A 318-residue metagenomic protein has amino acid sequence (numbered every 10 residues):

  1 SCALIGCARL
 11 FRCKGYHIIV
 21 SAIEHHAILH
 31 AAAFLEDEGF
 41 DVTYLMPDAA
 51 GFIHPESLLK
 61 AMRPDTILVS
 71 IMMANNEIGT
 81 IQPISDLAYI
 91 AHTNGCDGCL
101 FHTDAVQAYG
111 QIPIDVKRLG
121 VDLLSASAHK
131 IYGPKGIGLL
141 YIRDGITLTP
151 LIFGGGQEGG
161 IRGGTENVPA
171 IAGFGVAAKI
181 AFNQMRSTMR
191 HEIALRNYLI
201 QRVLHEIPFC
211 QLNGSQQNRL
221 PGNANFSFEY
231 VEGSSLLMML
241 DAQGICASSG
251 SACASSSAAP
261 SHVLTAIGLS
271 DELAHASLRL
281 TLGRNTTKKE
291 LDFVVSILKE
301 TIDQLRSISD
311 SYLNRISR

Functional and structural regions predicted by a protein language model:
S1-R318: Pyridoxal 5′-phosphate
